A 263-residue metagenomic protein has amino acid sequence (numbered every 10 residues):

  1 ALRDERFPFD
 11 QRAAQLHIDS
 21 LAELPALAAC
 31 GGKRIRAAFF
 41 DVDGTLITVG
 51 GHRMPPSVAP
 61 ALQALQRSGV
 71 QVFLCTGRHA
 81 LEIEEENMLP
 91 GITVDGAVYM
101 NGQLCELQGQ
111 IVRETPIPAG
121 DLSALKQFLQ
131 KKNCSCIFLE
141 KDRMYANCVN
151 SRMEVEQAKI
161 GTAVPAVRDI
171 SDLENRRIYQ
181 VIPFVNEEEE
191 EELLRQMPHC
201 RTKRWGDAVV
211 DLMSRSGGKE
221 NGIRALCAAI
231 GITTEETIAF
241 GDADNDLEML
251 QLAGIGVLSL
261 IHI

Functional and structural regions predicted by a protein language model:
A1, L65, I223, M249-L250: Hydrophobic residues within well-ordered alpha-helices
F7-A13, N87-M88, L107, E192-Q196 (+1 more regions): Short loop/helix-cap segments at secondary-structure boundaries that form the rim of catalytic
L16-S20, A166-V167: Short acidic-hydrophobic, aromatic-tinged amphipathic segments that line or gate anion-handling sites
H17, A97, G256-L258: Short, well-ordered beta-strand core segments
R36-V49: Asp-based phosphoryl-transfer active-site loop
P56-M153: Active-site phosphate-binding/coordination module
F128-M249: Conserved acidic, metal-coordinating active-site core of Asp-based, Mg2+-dependent phosphoryl-transfer enzymes
I261-I263: Conserved small/polar residues in nucleotide/adenosyl-binding loops
